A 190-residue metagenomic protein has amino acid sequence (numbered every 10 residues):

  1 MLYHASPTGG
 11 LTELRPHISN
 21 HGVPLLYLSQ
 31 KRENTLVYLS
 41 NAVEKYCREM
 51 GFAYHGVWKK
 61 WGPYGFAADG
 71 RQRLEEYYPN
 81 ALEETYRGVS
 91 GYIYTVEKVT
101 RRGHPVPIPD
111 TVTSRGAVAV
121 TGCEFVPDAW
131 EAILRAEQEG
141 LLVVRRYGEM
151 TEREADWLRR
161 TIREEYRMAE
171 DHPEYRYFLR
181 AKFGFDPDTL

Functional and structural regions predicted by a protein language model:
M1-A5, L26-L28, S90-T95: Ordered hydrophobic segments in well-structured contexts
M1-V23, Y38-N41: ADP-ribose/NAD+-binding catalytic cleft of ART/PARP-like enzymes
G9, N34-T35, T100-R102: Short loop/turn segments at secondary-structure transitions that flank enzyme active sites
T12-R15, L36, R159, R176: Generic detector of well-ordered alpha-helical segments enriched in charged/polar residues, highlighting helical
I18, L26, L82-Y86: A general structural signal for short secondary-structure junctions and capping/turn motifs
G22, L26, N34-T35, K45: Catalytic phosphate/metal-binding cores of nucleic-acid and nucleotide-processing enzymes, i.e., regions that mediate
K31: Short, conserved phosphate/pyrophosphate- and ester-handling motifs at nucleotide-, phospho-/glycolipid
N41-L190: Conserved NAD+-utilizing ADP-ribose enzyme module
